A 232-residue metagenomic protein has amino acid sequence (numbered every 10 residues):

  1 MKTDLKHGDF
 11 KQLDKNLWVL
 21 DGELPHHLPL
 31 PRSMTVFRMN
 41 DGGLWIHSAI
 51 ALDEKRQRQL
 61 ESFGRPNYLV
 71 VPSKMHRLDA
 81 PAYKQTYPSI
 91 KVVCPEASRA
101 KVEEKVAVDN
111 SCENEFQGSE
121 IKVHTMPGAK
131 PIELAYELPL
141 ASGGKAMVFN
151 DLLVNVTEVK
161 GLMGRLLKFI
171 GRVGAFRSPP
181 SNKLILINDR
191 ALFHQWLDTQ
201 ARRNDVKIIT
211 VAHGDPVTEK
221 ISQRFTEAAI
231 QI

Functional and structural regions predicted by a protein language model:
M1-D41: Zn-dependent metallo-beta-lactamase
K2-T3, D9-K11, P25, W45-I46 (+1 more regions): Metallo-beta-lactamase
K15-L20, W45, G118-K122: Short, hydrophobic/aromatic-rich segments at coil-to-beta transitions
H26-N67: Pre-active-site segment of Zn-dependent metallo-hydrolases
H47-I50, V70-K74, C94-E96, M126 (+2 more regions): Short His-Asn-centered micro-motif
A51-C94: Active-site metal-binding motif and surrounding structural segment of the metallo-beta-lactamase
R77-L78, R99-V102, N155: Short gly/pro/ser/thr-enriched loop/turn and capping motifs at secondary-structure boundaries
P88-P139: Hydrophobic, well-structured mid-protein blocks that either form specific transmembrane helices
